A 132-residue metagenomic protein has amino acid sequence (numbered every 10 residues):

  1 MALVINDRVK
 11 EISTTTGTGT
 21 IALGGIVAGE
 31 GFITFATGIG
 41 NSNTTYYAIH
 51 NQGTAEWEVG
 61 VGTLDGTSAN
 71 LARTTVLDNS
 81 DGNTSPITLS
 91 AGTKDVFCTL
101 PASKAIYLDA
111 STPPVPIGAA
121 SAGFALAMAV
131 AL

Functional and structural regions predicted by a protein language model:
M1-E30, S68, L77-L132: Glycine-rich, low-complexity segments
F35-V61: Ser/Thr/Gly-rich low-complexity blocks that favor extended beta-strand/coil architectures
A55-R73: Elongated alpha-helical scaffolds
